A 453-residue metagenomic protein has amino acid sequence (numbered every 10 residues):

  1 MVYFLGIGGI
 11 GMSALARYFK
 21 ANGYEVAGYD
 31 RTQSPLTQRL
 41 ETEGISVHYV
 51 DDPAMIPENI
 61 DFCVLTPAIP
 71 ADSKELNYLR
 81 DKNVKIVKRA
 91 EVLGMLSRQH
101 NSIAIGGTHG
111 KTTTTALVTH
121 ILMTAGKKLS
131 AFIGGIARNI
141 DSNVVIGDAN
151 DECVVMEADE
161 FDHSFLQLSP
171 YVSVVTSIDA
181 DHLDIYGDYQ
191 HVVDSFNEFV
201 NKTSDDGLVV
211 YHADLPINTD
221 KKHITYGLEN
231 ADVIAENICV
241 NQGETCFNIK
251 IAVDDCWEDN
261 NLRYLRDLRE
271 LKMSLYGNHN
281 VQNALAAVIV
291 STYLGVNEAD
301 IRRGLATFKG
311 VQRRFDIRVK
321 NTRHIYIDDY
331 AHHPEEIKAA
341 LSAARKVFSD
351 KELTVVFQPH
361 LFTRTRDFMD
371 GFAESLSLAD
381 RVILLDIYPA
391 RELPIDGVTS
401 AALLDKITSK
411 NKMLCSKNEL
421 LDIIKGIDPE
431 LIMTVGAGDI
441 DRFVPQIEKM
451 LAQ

Functional and structural regions predicted by a protein language model:
V2-I7, V435: Conserved N-terminal Rossmann-fold NAD(P)-binding element of oxidoreductases
G11, L15-Y18, N22, D255-R381: Nucleotide phosphate-binding/pyrophosphate-handling subdomain across enzymes that bind or process nucleotide phosphates
Y18-Y24, E41, A54-E58, P67-K222 (+2 more regions): Phosphate-binding loop of NTP-binding sites
A21, Y29-H48, R138-D141, D396: N-terminal beta-loop-helix "entrance" segment that forms/cooperates in small-molecule cofactor or anionic ligand
Y24-R31, V209-A213, T354-F357, D380-P389: Short internal beta-strands
Y29-D30, H48-D51, V87-E91, F132-G134 (+5 more regions): Beta-strand->loop->alpha-helix junctions that form or flank phosphate-binding loops in nucleotide-handling enzymes
S46-N59, S416-I424: Short acidic low-complexity segments
A373-E430: C-terminal helical cap/extension that packs against the catalytic core of soluble nucleotide-cofactor enzymes
